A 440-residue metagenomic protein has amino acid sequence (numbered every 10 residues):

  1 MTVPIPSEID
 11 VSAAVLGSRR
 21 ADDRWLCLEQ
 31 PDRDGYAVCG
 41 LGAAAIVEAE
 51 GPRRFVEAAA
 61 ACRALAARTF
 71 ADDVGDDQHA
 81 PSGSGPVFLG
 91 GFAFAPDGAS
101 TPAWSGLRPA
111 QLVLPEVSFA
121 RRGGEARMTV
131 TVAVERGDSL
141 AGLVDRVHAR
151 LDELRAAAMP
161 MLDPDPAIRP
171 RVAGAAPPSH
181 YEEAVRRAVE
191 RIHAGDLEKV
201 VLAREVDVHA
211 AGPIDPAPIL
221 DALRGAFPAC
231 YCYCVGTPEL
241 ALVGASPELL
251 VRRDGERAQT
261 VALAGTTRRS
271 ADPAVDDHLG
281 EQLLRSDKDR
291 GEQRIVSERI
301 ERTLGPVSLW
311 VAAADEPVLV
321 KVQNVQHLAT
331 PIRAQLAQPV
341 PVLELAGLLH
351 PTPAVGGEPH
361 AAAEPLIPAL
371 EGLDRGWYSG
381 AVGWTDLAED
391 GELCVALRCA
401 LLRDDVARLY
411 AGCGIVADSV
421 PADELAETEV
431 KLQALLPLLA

Functional and structural regions predicted by a protein language model:
M1-R53: An N-terminal JmjN-like helical accessory module and its immediate linker preceding a catalytic domain
W25-L26, F88-G90, C232-G236, R375-G383: A short glycine-rich, hydrophobically flanked beta-strand micro-motif that places a catalytic Asp/Glu for divalent metal
C62-D207, V307-L309, P437: Non-catalytic accessory segments adjacent to catalytic cores
G90, F119, G195, V251 (+4 more regions): A residue-level signal for conserved active-site and pocket-lining positions in enzyme catalytic cores
V117-A120, C232-C234, L242-V243, L249-L250 (+2 more regions): Short beta-strand scaffold segments in enzyme catalytic cores
R122-L154, A245, R252-P331, Q335 (+1 more regions): Cytosolic ligand/metal-binding cores
M161-L249, Q293-V296, I300, V307 (+2 more regions): Active-site pocket-lining segments that scaffold enzyme catalytic pockets across diverse folds
P331-A440: Conserved hydrophobic core element of enzyme catalytic domains
